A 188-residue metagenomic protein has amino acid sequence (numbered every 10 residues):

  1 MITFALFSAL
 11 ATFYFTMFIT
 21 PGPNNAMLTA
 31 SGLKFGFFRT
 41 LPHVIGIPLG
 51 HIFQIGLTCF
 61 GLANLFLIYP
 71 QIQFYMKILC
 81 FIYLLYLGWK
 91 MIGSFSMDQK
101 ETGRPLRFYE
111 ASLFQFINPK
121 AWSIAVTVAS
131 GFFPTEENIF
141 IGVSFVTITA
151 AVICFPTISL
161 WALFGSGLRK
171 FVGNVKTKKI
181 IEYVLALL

Functional and structural regions predicted by a protein language model:
I2-F74, I124-V146: Juxtamembrane transmembrane-helix termini in multi-pass membrane transport proteins
S8-F13, G46, I82, Y109-L113 (+1 more regions): Short alpha-helical transmembrane interface motifs in multi-pass membrane proteins
F38-R107, F164, V184-L187: Membrane helix-loop-helix hairpins that form the core translocation module of multi-pass transporters
L67, Q71, G167-I181: Membrane interface segments of multi-pass transport proteins and intramembrane proteases
Q115-A125: Selected transmembrane alpha-helices and immediately adjacent juxtamembrane segments of polytopic inner-membrane
V126-P134, L160-L163, E182-L188: Multi-pass membrane proteins that catalyze or facilitate reactions on polyprenyl-/lipid-phosphate substrates and their
F155-K170: Transmembrane alpha-helical segments of integral membrane proteins
